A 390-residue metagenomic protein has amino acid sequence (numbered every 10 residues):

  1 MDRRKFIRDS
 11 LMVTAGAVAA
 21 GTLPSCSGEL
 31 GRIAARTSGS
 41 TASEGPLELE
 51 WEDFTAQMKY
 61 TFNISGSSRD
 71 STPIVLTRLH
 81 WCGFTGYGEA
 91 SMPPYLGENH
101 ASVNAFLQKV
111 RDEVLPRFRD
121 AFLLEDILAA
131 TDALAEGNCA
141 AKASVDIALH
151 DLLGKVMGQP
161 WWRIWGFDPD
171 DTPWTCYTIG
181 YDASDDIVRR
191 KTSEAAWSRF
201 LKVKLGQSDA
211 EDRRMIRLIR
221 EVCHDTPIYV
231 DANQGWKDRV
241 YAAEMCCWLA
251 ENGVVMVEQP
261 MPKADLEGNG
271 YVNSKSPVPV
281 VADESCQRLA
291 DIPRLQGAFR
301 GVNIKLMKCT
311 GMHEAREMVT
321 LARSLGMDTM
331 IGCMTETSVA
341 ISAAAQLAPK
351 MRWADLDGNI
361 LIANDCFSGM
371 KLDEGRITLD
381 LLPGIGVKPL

Functional and structural regions predicted by a protein language model:
K5-S27: N-terminal export signals
V13, T41-F54, C82, M334-L390: Flexible C-terminal active-site loop/helix
T22-Y60: C-terminal segment of N-terminal export signals and the immediately downstream linker at the start of the mature
S43-W51, H80, T85-V156: Metal- or metallocofactor-binding catalytic centers and their adjacent structured scaffolds across diverse enzyme
T77, G83, V145, G158 (+6 more regions): Conserved, mostly hydrophobic/aromatic
R163-S276: Metal-dependent enolase-superfamily TIM-barrel catalytic cores that perform enediolate-based chemistry
A196-R199, C223-D225, W248-V255, N273-V280 (+3 more regions): Glycine-enriched alpha-helix->loop->beta-strand junction motifs that scaffold or abut catalytic
E267-G268, C286-L356: Catalytic alpha/beta core domains of metabolic enzymes, predominantly
